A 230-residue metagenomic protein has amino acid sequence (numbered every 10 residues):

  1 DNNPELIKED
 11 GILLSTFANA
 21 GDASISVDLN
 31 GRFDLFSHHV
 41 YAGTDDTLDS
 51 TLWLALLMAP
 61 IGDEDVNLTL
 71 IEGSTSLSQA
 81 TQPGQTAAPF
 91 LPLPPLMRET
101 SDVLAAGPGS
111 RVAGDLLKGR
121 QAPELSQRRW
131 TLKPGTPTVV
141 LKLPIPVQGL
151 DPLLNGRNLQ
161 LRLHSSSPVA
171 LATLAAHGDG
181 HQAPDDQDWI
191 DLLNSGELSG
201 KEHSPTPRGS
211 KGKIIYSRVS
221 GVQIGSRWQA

Functional and structural regions predicted by a protein language model:
D1-R32: N-terminal, Lys/Arg-enriched amphipathic/low-complexity engagement segments that precede the first folded domain
I7, T75-P92, Q182-D185: Short aromatic-acidic-glycine turn motif
G21-S26, G31-F36, G43, S50 (+3 more regions): Short N-terminal edge-element motif at the start of the domain
S26-D49, K211-I214, G221-A230: Conserved functional hotspot residues at active sites or interaction interfaces
D28-G31, Y41-L52, I61, K133-T138 (+1 more regions): Short, low-complexity cationic-aromatic patches
L29, H39-S76, L163-S165: Asparagine-centered strand-capping/turn motif at beta-strand->loop junctions
G84-D151: Intrinsically disordered, low-complexity Pro/Gly/Ser/Thr-rich segments with frequent PxxP/GP/PP motifs and embedded
E124-A230: Acidic, serine/threonine- and glycine-rich low-complexity intrinsically disordered segments that serve as flexible
